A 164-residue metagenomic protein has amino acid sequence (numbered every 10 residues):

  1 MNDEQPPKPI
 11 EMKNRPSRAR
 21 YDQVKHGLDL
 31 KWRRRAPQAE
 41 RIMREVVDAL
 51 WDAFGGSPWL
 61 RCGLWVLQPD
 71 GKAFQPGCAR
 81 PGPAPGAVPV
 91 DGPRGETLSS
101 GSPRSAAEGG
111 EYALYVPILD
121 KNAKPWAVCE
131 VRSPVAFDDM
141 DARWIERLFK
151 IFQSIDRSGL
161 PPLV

Functional and structural regions predicted by a protein language model:
M1-C78, R157-V164: Intrinsically disordered, low-complexity terminal regulatory regions
P9, R132-V164: Regulatory loop-to-helix N-cap segments in sensory/regulatory domains that couple ligand/signal detection
K31, Q38, F54-G56, V88-G92 (+2 more regions): A structural signal for the main folded, soluble domain(s) of proteins
R61, A113-V116, V128: Short hydrophobic/aromatic beta-strand element in the GNAT-like acyltransferase core that lines or flanks the acyl-donor
R61, A73-R104: Acidic/proline- and glycine-rich, intrinsically disordered low-complexity segments that serve as regulatory linkers
R104-A106, E111-D120: A short, aliphatic-rich beta-strand micro-motif
I118-C129, I155-S158: Short hydrophobic/glycine-rich mini-motifs in sensory/regulatory modules that couple input to downstream signaling
